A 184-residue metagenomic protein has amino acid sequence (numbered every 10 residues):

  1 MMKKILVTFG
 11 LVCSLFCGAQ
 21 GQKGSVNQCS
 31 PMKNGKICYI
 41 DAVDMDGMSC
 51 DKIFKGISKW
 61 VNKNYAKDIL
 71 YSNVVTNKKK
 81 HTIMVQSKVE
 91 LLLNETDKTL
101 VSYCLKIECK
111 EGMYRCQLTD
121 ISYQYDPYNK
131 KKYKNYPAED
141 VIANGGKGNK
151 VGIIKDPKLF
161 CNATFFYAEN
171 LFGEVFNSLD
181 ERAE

Functional and structural regions predicted by a protein language model:
M1-S25: Bacterial Sec-dependent N-terminal signal peptides
A19-E184: Ser/Thr-rich, low-complexity intrinsically disordered terminal regions
